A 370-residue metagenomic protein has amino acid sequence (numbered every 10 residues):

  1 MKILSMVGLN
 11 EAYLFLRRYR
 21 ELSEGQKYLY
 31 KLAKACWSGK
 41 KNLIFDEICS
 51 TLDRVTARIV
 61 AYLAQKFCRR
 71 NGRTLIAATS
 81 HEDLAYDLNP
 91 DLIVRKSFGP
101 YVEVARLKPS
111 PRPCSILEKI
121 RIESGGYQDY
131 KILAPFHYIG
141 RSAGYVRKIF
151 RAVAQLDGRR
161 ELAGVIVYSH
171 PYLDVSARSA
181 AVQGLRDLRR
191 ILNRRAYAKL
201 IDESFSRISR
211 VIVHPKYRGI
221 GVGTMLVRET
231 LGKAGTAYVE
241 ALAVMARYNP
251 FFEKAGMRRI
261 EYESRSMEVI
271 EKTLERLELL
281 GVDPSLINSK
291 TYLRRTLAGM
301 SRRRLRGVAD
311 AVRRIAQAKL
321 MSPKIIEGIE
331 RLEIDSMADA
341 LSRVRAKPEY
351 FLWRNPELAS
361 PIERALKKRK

Functional and structural regions predicted by a protein language model:
M1-Y13: Conserved ABC ATPase "signature" region
G8, E24-F45: GG-anchored amphipathic helix commonly corresponding to the ABC/SMC/Rad50 NBD signature/C-loop
F15, S23-E24: ABC transporter NBD signature
I44-D53: Walker B catalytic motif
R54-N71: Helical segment within the ABC ATPase nucleotide-binding domain
H81-L88, P250-F251: Conserved H-loop
F98-S206, L231-K370: Terminal substrate-recognition subdomain of acyl/acetyltransferases
V213-G232: Conserved acetyl-CoA-binding loop-helix of GNAT-fold acetyltransferases
